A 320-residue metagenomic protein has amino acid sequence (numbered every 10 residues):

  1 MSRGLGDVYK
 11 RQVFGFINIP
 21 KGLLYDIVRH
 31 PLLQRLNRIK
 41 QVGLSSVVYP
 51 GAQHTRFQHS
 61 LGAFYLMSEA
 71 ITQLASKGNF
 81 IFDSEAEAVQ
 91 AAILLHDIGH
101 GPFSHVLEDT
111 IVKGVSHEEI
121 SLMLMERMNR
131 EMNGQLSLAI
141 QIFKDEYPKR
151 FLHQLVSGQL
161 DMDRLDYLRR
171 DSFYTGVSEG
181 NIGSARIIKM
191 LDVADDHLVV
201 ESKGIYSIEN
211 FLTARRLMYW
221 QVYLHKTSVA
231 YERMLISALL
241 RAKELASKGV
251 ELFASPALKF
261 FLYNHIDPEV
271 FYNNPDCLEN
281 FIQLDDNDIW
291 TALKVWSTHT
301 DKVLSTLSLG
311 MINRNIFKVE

Functional and structural regions predicted by a protein language model:
R3-A88, P102-E108, V112-E320: Histidine-centered, transition-metal-coordinating active-site segments
V89-L94: Short alpha-helical catalytic segment bearing the HExxH-like zincin motif of zinc-dependent metalloproteases
L95, G99-H100: Short active-site segment of divalent metal-dependent hydrolases/proteases that encodes the spacing between
